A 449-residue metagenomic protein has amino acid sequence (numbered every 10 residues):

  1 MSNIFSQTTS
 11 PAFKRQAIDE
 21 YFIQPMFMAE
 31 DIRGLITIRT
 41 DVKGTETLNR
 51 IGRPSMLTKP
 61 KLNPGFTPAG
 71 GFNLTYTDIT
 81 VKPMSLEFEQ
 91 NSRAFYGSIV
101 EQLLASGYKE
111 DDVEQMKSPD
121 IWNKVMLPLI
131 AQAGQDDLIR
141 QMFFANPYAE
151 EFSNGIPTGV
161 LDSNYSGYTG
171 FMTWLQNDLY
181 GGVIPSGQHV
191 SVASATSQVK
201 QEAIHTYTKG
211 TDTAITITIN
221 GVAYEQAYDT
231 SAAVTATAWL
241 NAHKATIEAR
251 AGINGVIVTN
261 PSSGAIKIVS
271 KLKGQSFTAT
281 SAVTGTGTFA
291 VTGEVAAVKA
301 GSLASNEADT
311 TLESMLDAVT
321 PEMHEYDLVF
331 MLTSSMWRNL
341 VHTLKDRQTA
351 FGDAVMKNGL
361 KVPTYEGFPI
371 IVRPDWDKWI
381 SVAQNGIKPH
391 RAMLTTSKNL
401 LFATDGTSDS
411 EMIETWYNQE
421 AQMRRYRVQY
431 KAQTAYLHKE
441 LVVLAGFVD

Functional and structural regions predicted by a protein language model:
S2-I51, E114, G159-A193, I268 (+4 more regions): Sequence/fold signature of self-assembling virion shell proteins
Q24-L104, G155-W174: Assembly/oligomerization interface modules of large self-assembling protein complexes
S85-F88, E101, S118-L138: Internal, well-ordered alpha/beta segment that forms a basic, Gly-enriched binding/recognition surface
K124, P128, Q132, T237-N241 (+3 more regions): Solvent-exposed, polar/charged alpha-helical surfaces in well-ordered, non-transmembrane soluble domains, broadly
A131, Q135-I139, F143, K244 (+1 more regions): Sec-exported extracytoplasmic/periplasmic mature domains
I139-N164, P261: Short, glycine/acidic-rich hinge or "gate" loops at secondary-structure transitions that mediate conformational
V190-N241, K273-G301: Threonine/glycine-rich low-complexity segments that form extended coil/beta-edge repetitive scaffolds
A249-S263: Short, well-structured beta-strand/strand-turn elements
